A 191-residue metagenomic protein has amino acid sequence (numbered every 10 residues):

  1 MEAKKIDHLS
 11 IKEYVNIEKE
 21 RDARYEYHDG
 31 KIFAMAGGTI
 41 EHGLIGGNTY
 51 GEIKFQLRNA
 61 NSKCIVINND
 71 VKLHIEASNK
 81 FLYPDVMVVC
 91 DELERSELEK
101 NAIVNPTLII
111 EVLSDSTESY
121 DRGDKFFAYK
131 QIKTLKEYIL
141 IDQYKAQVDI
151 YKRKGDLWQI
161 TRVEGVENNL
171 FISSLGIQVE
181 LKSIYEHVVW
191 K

Functional and structural regions predicted by a protein language model:
M1-K191: Gly/Pro/Ser/Thr-rich low-complexity, intrinsically disordered segments predominantly at protein N-termini
